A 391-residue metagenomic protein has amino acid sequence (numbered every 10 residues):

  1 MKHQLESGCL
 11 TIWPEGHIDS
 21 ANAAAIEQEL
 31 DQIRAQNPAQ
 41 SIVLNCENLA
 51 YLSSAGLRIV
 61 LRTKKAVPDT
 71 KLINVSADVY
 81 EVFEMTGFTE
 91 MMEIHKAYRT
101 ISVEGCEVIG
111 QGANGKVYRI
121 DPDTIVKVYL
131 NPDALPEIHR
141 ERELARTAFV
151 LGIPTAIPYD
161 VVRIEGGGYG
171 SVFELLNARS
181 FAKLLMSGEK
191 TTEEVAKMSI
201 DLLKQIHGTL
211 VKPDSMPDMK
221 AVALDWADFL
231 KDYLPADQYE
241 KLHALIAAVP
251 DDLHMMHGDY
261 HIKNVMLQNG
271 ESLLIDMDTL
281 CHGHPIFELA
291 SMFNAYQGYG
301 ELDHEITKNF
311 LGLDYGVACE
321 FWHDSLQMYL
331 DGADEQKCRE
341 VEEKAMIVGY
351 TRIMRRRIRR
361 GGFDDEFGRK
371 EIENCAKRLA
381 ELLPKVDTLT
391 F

Functional and structural regions predicted by a protein language model:
M1-Q28, C46: STAS-typified acidic loop motif
S20-M92: Amphipathic alpha-helical interaction surfaces in cytosolic regulatory modules
T100-V108: Conserved N-terminal boundary motif of the eukaryotic protein kinase catalytic domain
E107-D214, P250: ATP-binding pocket architecture of kinase catalytic cores
G208-G258, I262-K263, Q268-N269: An alpha-helical support segment within catalytic cores of ATP-dependent transferases
D276-L280: Activation of the activation-loop gatekeeper triad in protein kinase-fold domains
L289-A333, V348-D364: Active-site activation/catalytic loop segments of kinase-like enzymes and analogous catalytic loops in related
Q336, T351-F391: ATP/Mg2+ or Mg2+-diphosphate-binding catalytic cores that bind nucleotide phosphates or diphosphates via glycine-rich
